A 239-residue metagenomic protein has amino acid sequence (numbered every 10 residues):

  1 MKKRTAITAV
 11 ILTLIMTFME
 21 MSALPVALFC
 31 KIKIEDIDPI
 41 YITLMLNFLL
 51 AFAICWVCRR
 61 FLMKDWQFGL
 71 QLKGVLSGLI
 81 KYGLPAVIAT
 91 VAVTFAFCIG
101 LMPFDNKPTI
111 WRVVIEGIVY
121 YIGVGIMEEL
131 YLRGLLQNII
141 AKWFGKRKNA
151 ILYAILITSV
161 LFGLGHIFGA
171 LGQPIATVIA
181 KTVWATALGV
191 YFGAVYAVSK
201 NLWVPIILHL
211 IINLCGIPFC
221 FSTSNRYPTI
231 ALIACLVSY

Functional and structural regions predicted by a protein language model:
M1-K2, Q71-G74, F104-I115, R147-K148: Helix-boundary and loop/linker segments of multi-pass membrane transporters
A6-F61, S77-P85, K107, W111 (+3 more regions): Alpha-helical transmembrane segments in multi-pass membrane proteins
I15-A23, T90-A96, S159-F168, L210-C220: Aromatic-anchored segments of alpha-helical transmembrane domains
W56-D65, F95-G100: Structural signal for the C-terminal ends of transmembrane alpha-helices and the immediately following loop
L130-I157, A197-N201: Membrane-interface helix/loop boundary segments of multi-pass membrane proteins
G163, K181-A194: Hydrophobic alpha-helical segments embedded in the membrane of multi-pass proteins
I167-V183: Interfacial helix-loop-helix junctions of multi-pass membrane proteins
L208-Y239: C-terminal membrane module of polytopic membrane proteins
